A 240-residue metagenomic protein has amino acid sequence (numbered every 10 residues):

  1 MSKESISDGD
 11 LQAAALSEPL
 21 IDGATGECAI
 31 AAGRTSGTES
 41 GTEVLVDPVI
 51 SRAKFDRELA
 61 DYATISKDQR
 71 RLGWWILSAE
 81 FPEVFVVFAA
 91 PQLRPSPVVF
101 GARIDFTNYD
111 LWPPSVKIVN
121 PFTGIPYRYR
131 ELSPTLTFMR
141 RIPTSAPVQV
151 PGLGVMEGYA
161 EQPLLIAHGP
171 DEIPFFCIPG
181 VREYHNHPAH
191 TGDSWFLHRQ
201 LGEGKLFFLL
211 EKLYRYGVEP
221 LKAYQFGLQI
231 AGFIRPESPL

Functional and structural regions predicted by a protein language model:
M1-A32: N-terminal acidic, proline/glycine-rich, low-complexity intrinsically disordered segments
A13, E27-I30, G37, G41 (+7 more regions): Intrinsically disordered, low-complexity, compositionally biased regions/tails
G37-I104: Strand-helix-loop interaction patch of compact alpha/beta domains
A79, Y109, H168-D171: A generic structural signal for short, non-catalytic loop/turn and secondary-structure boundary residues
L93-P126: Short, well-structured hydrophobic secondary-structure segments
P114-L240: Domain-scale recognition of soluble eukaryotic interaction modules
